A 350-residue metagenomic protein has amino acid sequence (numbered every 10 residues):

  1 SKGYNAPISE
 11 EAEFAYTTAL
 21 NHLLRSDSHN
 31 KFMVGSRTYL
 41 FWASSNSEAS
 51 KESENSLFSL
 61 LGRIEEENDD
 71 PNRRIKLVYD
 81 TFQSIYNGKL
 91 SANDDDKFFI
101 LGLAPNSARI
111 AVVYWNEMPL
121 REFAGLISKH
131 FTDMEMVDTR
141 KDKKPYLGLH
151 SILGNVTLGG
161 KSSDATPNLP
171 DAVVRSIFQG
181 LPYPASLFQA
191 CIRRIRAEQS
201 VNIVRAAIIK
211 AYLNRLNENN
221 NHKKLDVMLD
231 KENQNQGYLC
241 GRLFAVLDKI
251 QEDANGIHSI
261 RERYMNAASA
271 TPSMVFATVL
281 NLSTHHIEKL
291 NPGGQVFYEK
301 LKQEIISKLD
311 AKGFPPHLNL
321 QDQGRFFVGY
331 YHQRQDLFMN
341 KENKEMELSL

Functional and structural regions predicted by a protein language model:
S1-L350: Extended alpha-helical scaffolding segments
